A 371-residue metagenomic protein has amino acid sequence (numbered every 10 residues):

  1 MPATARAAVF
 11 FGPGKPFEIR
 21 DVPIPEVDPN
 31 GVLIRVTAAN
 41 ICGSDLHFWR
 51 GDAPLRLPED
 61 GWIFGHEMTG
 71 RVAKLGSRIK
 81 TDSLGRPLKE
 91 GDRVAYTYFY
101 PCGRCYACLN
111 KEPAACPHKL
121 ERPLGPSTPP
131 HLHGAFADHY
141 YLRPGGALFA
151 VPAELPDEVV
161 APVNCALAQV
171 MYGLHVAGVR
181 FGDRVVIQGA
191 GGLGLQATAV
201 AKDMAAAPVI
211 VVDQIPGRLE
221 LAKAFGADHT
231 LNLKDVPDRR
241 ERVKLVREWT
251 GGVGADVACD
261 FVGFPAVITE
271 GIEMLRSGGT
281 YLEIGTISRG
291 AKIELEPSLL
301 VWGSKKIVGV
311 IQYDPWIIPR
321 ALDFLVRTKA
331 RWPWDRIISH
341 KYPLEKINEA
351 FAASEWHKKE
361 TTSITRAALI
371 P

Functional and structural regions predicted by a protein language model:
M1-A3, V257, T269-E273, P315-P371: C-terminal hydrophobic helical "lid"/dimerization subdomain of Rossmann-like NAD(P)H-dependent oxidoreductases
P25-A39, A53-L109, P152-E154: Glycine-rich beta-strand-centered segment in the early N-terminal region that forms part of a ligand/cofactor-binding
C42, L84-L88, T97-F149, A153 (+1 more regions): Cysteine-cluster motifs in flexible loop/terminal segments that predominantly coordinate metals
A95, C259, L282: N-terminal Rossmann-like NAD(P) cofactor-binding module of classical short-chain dehydrogenase/reductase
D138, P152-V236, K244: Mid-domain Rossmann-like dinucleotide-binding core that forms the NAD(H)/NADP(H) cofactor-binding site
A206, K223, D228, L233 (+2 more regions): Glycine-rich phosphate-binding loop and adjacent beta-alpha segment of Rossmann(oid) nucleotide-cofactor-binding
R240-G251: Conserved amphipathic alpha-helix within the SDR
